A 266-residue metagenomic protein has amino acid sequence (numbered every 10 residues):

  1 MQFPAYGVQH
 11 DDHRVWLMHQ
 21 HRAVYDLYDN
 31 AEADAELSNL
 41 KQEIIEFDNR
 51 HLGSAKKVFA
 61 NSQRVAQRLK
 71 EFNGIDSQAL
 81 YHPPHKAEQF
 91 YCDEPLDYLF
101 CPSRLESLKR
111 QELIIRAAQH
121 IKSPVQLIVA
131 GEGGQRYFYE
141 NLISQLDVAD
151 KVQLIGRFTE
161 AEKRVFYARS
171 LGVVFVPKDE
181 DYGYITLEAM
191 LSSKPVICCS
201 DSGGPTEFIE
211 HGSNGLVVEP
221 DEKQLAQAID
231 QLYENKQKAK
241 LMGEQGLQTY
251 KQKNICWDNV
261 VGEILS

Functional and structural regions predicted by a protein language model:
D34-V58, A66-Q67: Membrane-proximal helix-turn-helix segments that form the acceptor-binding/catalytic region of lipid-linked
P84, F90-K109, I115-K122, I128: Conserved donor-binding/catalytic core segment of Leloir-type glycosyltransferases
E140-F158: Nucleotide-activated donor-binding/catalytic signature segment of Leloir-type glycosyltransferases, i.e., the conserved
R157-F158, V165-S170, A189: Short alpha-helical donor nucleotide-sugar binding micro-motif in glycosyltransferases
K178: Aromatic "clamp/platform" in nucleotide-sugar-dependent glycosyltransferases that forms part of the donor/acceptor
P195-C199: Short hydrophobic beta-strand element within catalytic cores of glycosyltransferases and related nucleotide-activated
H211-G212, L216-E222, Q231-K236: Conserved acidic donor-binding segment of nucleotide-sugar-dependent glycosyltransferases
P220, E234-L265: A charged, aromatic-enriched C-terminal amphipathic alpha-helix characteristic of glycosyltransferases across folds
